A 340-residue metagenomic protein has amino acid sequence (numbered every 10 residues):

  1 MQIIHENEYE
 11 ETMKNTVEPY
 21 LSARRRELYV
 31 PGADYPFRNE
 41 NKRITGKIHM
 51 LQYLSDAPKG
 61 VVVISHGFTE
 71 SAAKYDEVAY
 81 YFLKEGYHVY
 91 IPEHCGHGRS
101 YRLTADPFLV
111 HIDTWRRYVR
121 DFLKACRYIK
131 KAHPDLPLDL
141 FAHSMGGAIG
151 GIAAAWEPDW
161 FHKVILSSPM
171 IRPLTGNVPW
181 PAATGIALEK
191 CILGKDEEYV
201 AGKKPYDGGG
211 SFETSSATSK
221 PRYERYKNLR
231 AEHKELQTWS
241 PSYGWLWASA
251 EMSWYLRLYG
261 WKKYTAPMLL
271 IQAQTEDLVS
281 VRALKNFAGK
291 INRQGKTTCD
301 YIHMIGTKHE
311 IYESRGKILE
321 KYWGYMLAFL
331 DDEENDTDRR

Functional and structural regions predicted by a protein language model:
M1-K42, I48-L54: An N-terminal hydrophobic leader/cap segment in hydrolases
G67-E70: Active-site glycine-rich loops that stabilize anionic/oxyanionic intermediates across multiple enzyme folds
A72, A79-A105: Conserved alpha/beta-hydrolase
V110-K130: Alpha/beta-hydrolase active-site loop
G150-Q237: Alpha/beta-hydrolase-fold enzymes
Y264, L270-Q272: Short beta-strand/loop motif that positions the catalytic acidic residue of the alpha/beta-hydrolase fold
A266, S280-K290: Short alpha-helix in the alpha/beta-hydrolase fold that links the catalytic acid
T298-D300, M304-R340: Catalytic active-site module of serine/aspartate enzymes centered on a nucleophile-bearing elbow/loop
